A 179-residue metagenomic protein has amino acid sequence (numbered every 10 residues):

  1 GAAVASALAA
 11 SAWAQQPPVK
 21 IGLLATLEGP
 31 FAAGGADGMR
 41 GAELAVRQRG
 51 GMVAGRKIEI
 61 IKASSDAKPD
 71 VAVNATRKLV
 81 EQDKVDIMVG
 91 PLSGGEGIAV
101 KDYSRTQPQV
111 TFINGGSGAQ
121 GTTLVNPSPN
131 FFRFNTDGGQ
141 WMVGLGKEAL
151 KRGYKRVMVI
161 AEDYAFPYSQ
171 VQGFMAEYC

Functional and structural regions predicted by a protein language model:
G1-K20, V80: Short, low-complexity disordered leader/linker segments with a strong preference for bacterial N-terminal type II
Q16, R40-K62, C179: Signal peptide-proximal N-terminal region of secreted/periplasmic/extracellular or secretory-lumen proteins
Q16-P18, M52, K78, P127: Mature soluble domains of exported/periplasmic/lumenal proteins and thiol-rich metal-chelating peptides
P18-K20, E59, K155-R156: Residues that mark the start of a beta-strand
G22-G41, A63-D70, L92-G95, I160-S169: Extracytoplasmic "Venus flytrap"
K62, P69-D86, D102, K147-K151: Short, well-structured alpha-helical segments in soluble
V85-C179: Extracytoplasmic ligand/sensor domains, especially the bilobed periplasmic-binding protein
